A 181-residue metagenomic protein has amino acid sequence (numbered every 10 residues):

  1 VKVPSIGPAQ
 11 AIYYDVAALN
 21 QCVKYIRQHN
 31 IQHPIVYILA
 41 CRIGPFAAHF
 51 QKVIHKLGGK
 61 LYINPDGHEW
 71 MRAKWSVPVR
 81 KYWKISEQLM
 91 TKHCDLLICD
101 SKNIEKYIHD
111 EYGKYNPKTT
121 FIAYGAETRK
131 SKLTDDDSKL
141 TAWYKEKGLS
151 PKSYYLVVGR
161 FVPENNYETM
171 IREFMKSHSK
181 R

Functional and structural regions predicted by a protein language model:
V1-K24, R72-V79: A short, charged, and often flexible helix/loop element on the N-terminal side of the glycosyltransferase catalytic
I6-G7, R42-P45, Y62-V79, H93-L96: A short, histidine- and acid-enriched strand-loop-helix "catalytic/donor-clamping" loop that lines the nucleotide-sugar
I12-Q21, I31-D66: An aromatic- and histidine-rich active-site surface loop
Y13, I38, I98-D100, F121: Short beta-strand scaffold positions
K56, V79-L97: Membrane-proximal helix-turn-helix segments that form the acceptor-binding/catalytic region of lipid-linked
N103, G125: Carbohydrate-associated surface elements
K132-G148: A short helix/loop element that forms part of the nucleotide-sugar donor recognition site in Leloir-type
Y144-N165, I171-K176: Conserved donor-binding/catalytic core segment of Leloir-type glycosyltransferases
